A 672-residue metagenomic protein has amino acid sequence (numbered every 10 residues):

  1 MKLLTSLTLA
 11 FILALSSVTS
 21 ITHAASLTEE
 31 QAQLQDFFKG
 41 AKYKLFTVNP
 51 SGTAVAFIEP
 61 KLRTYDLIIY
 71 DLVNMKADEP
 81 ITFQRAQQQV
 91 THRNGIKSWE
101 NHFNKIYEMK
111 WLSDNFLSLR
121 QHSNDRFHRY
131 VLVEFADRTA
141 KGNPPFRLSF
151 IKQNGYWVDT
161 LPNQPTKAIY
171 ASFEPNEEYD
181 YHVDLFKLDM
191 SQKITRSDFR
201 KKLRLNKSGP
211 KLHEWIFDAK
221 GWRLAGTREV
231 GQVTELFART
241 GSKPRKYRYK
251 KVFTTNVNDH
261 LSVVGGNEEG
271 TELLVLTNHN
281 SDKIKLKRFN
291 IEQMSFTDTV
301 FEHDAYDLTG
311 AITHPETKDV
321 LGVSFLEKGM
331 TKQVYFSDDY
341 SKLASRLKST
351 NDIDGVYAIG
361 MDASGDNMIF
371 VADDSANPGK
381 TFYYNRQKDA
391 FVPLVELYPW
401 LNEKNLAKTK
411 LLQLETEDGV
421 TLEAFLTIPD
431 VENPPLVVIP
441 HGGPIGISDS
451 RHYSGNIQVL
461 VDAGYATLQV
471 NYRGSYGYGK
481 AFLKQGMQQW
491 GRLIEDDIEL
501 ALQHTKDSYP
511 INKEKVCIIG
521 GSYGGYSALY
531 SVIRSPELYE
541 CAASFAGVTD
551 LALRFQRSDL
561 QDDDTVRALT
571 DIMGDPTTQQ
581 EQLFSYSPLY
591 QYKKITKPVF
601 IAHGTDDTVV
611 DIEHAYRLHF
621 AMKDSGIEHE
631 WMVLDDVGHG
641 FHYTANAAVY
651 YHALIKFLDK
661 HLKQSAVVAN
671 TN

Functional and structural regions predicted by a protein language model:
M1-T8: Bacterial N-terminal signal peptides that target proteins for export
T8-S17: Bacterial N-terminal signal peptides
S16, A24-N367, A376: Beta-propeller folds
K44, E214-I216, K332-D430, G455-Q458 (+2 more regions): Non-catalytic accessory segments flanking enzyme active sites
V48, F57, W111, L414 (+4 more regions): Conserved hydrophobic/aromatic "anchor" residues that stabilize well-ordered secondary structure elements
D373, I439-G443, G604: Glycine-rich His-Gly loop
L401-E423, T427-S508, N512-E514, G521-S522: Cap/lid segment of the alpha/beta-hydrolase catalytic domain
Y472-N672: Active-site-proximal cap/loop segments of hydrolase catalytic domains
